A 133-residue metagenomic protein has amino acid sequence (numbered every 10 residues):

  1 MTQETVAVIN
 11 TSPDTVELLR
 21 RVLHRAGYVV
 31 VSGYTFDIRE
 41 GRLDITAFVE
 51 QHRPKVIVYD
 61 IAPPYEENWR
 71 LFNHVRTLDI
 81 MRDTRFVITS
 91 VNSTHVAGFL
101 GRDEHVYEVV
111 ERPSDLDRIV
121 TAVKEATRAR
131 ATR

Functional and structural regions predicted by a protein language model:
N10: Conserved acidic carboxylate
P13-F36: Two-component/phosphorelay signaling modules centered on CheY-like receiver
Y34-V56: Acidic, metal-coordinating helix/loop segments flanking the phosphotransfer/catalytic sites of two-component signaling
E40-R42, K55-T77: Conserved phosphotransfer microenvironments
R53-K55, D79-V87: His-Asp phosphorelay/catalytic-motif detector in bacterial-type signaling
R70, S90-V110, D117: Alpha4 helix (beta4-alpha4-beta5 surface) of REC/receiver domains from two-component response regulators
S114-K124: C-terminal output helix
K124-R133: The C-terminal output helix
